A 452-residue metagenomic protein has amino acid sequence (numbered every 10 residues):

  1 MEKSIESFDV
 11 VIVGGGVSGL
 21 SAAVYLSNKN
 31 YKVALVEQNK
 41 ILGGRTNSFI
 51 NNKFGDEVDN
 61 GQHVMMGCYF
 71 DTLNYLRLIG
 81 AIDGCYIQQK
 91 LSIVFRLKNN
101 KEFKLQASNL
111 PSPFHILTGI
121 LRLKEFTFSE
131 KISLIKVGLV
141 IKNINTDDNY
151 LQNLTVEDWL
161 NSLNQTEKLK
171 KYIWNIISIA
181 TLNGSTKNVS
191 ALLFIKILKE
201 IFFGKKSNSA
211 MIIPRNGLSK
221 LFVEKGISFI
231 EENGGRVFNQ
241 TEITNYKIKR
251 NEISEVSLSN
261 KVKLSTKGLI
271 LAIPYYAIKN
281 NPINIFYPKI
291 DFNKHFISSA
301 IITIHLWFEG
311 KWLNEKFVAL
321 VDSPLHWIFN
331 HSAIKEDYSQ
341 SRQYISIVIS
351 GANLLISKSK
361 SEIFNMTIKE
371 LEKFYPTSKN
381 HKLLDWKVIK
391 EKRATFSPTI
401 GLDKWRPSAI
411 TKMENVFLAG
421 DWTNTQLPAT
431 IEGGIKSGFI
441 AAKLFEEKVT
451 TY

Functional and structural regions predicted by a protein language model:
I5, L91, T241-Y375: Mid-domain catalytic core of redox enzymes that form a hydrophobic substrate pocket/lid adjacent to a catalytic redox
F8-L35: N-terminal Rossmann-like FAD-binding beta1-loop-alpha1 element of flavoenzymes
S18, I41, Y276: Conserved Rossmann-like nucleotide-cofactor binding loop
S27-N52: Glycine-rich FAD pyrophosphate-binding loop
I41, F49, K53-I87: Conserved FAD-binding subdomain of flavin-dependent enzymes
T72-L73, R77-L78, D83-I195: Mobile amphipathic helical/loop "lid" adjacent to a hydrophobic cofactor/ligand pocket
A107, V318, I328-Y452: Conserved flavin/dinucleotide-binding core of flavoenzymes
K196-S254, L258, L264: Helical element adjacent to the flavin cofactor pocket in flavoenzyme catalytic cores
